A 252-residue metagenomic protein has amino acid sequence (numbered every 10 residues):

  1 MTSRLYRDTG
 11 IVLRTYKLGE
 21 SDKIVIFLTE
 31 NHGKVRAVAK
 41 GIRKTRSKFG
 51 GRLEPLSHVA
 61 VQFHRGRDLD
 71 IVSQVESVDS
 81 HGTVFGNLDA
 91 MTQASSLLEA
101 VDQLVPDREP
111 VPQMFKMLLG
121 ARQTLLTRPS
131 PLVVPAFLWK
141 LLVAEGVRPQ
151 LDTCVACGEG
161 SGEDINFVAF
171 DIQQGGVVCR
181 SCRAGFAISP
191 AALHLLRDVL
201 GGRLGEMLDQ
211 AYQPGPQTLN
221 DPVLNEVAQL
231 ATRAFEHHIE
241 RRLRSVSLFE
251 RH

Functional and structural regions predicted by a protein language model:
M1-H252: Non-catalytic alpha-helical scaffolds and adjoining flexible linkers that form interface surfaces for assembly
